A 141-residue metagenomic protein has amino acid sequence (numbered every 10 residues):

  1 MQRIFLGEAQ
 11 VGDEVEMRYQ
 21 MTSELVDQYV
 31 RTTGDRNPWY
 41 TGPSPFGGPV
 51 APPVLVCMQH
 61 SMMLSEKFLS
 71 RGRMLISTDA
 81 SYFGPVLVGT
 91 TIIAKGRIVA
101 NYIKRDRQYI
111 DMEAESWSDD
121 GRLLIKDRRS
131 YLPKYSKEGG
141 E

Functional and structural regions predicted by a protein language model:
M1-I4, V11, V86-E141: HotDog/MaoC-like acyl-thioester-processing domains
M1-S77, E138-E141: Hot-dog-fold acyl-thioester-processing enzymes
E16-Q20, S81, S130-L132: Generic structural detector for well-ordered beta-strands
L69-K95: Mid-chain, well-packed structural core segment of small domains
